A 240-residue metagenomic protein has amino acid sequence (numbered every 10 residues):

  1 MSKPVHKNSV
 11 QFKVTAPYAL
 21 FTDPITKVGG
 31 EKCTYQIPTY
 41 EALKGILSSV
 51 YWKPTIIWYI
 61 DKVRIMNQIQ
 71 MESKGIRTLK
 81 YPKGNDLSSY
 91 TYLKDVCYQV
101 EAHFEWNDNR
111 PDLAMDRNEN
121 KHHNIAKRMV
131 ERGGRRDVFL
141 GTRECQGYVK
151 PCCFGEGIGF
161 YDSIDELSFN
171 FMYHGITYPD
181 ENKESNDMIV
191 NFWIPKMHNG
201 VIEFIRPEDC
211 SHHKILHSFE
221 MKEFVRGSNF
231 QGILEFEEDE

Functional and structural regions predicted by a protein language model:
M1-S2, Y51: N-terminal, Lys/Arg-enriched amphipathic/low-complexity engagement segments that precede the first folded domain
S2-G30, K196, I202, H213: N-terminal, Lys/Arg- and Ser/Thr-rich interaction peptides
S9, I60, D95-Q99: Extracellular structured ligand-interaction cores
V14-Y18, N67, V100-D108: Beta-strand elements of well-folded, non-transmembrane domains
T26-K44, N124, R128-G133, G141: Short, flexible N-terminal segments of the mature chain
C33-S73: Glycine/small-residue-rich interface belts in oligomeric ring/scaffold proteins and their assembly partners
I69-K83: Charged, often glycine-rich, active-site loop that binds/positions anionic groups
T78, N85-E240: Internal, well-folded beta-alpha domain core
